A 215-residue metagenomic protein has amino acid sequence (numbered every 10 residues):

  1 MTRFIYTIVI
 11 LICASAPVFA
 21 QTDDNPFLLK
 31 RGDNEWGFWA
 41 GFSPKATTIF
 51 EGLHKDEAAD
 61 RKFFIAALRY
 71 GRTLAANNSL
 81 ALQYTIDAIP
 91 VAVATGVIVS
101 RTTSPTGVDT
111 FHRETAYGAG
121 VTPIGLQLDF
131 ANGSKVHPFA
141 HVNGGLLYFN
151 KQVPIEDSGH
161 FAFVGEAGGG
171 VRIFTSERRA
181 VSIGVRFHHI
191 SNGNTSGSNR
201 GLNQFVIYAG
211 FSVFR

Functional and structural regions predicted by a protein language model:
M1-K30: Cleavable N-terminal export/targeting peptides
A20-L74, Q204-R215: Short glycine/proline- and aromatic-enriched beta-strand/turn motifs that initiate or cap beta-hairpins
Q21-D33, L74-Y84, A131-P138, T175-A180: Short loop/turn motifs that connect adjacent beta-strands in outer-membrane beta-barrel proteins
G32-N34, D60-A66, T115-T122, V136 (+2 more regions): Residues that define the transmembrane beta-barrel architecture of outer-membrane proteins
N34-A40, L80-A88, P138-V142, F163-G165 (+2 more regions): Transmembrane beta-strands of outer-membrane beta-barrel proteins
F38-F42, A66-R72, T122-F130, V142-L146 (+3 more regions): Residues on the lipid-exposed face of transmembrane beta-strands in outer-membrane beta-barrel proteins
S43-T47, I89-T95, G145-F149, H188-N192: Structural signature of outer-membrane beta-barrel domains
I49-A58, V93-T115, F149-D157, S196-N199: Flexible, solvent-exposed loop segments that connect beta-strands
